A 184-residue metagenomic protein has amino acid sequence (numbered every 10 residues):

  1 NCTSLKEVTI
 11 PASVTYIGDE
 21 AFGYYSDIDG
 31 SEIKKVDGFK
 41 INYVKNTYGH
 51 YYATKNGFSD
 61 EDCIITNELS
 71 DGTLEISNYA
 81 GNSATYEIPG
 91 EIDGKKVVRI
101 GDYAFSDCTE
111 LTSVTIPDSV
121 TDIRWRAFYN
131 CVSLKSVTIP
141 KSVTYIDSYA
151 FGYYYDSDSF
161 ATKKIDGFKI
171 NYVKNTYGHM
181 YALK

Functional and structural regions predicted by a protein language model:
C2-Y16, D27-Y51, D62-G72, G81-R99 (+3 more regions): Structural signature of tandem-repeat unit edges
G18-A21, G101-A104, R124-Y129, D147-G152: Consensus positions within tandem repeat domains that build extended binding/scaffold surfaces
Y51-T54, R126: Solvent-exposed, polar/charged alpha-helical surfaces in well-ordered, non-transmembrane soluble domains, broadly
K55-E61, K184: C-terminal capping region of solenoid repeat domains
E75: Condensing-enzyme catalytic core mediating Claisen C-C bond formation in acyl metabolism
N78: Charge-lined substrate channels and their catalytic hotspots, especially those that engage the 3′ end of RNA
